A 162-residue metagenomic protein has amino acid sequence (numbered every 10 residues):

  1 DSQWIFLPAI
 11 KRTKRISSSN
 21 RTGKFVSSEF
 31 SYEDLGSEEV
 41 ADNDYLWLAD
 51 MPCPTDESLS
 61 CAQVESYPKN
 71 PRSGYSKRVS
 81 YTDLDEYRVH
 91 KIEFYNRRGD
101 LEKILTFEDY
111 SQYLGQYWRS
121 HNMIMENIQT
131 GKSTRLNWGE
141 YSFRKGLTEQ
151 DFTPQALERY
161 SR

Functional and structural regions predicted by a protein language model:
S2, F6, R12-S17, R21-E38 (+1 more regions): Gly/Pro-enriched, hydrophobic low-complexity segments that function as extracytoplasmic propeptides/linkers
Y32-T55: Surface-exposed beta-loop interaction hotspot
E149-R162: Short, low-complexity, Pro/Ser/Thr/Gly-rich segments in the mature regions of secreted, periplasmic
